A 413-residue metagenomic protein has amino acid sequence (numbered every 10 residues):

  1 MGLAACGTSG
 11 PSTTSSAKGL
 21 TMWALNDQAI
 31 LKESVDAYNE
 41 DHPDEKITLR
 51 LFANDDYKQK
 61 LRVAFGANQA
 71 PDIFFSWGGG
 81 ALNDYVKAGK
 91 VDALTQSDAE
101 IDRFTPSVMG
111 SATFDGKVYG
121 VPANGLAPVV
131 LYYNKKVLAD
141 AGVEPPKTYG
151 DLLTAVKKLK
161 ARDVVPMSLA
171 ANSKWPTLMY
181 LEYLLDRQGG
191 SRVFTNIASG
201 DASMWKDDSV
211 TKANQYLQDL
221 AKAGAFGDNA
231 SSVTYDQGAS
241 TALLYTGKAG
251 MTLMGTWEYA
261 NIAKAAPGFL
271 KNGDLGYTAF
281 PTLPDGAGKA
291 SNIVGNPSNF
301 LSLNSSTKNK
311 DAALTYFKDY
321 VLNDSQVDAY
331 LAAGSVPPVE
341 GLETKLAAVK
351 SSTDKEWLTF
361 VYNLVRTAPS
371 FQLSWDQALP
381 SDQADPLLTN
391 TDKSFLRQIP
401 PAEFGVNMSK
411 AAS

Functional and structural regions predicted by a protein language model:
M1-A81, D328, A402-E403, K410-S413: Conserved N-terminal structural module of periplasmic/extracytoplasmic solute-binding proteins
L51-K60, G79-G80, Y149-T154, A230-Y245: Short helix-initiation/N-cap motifs at beta->coil->alpha
G79-V129, L153, Y180: Hinge/lid segment of periplasmic solute-binding proteins
T95-P106, G110, A171, Q188-K212 (+3 more regions): Short, solvent-exposed loop/beta-turn-alpha elements that line the ligand-binding surface or hinge of extracytoplasmic
V121-P122, V129, L153-K206: Extracytoplasmic/periplasmic solute-binding protein
P122, A198, V336-P337, E343 (+1 more regions): C-terminal capping/gating helix-and-loop segments adjacent to ligand/active sites or protein-protein/ligand interfaces
K158, S199-S231: Glycine-centered hinge/linker elements that transmit conformational signals in sensory and ligand-binding systems
A223-F226, A266-A333: Extracytoplasmic/periplasmic substrate-recognition and gating elements
